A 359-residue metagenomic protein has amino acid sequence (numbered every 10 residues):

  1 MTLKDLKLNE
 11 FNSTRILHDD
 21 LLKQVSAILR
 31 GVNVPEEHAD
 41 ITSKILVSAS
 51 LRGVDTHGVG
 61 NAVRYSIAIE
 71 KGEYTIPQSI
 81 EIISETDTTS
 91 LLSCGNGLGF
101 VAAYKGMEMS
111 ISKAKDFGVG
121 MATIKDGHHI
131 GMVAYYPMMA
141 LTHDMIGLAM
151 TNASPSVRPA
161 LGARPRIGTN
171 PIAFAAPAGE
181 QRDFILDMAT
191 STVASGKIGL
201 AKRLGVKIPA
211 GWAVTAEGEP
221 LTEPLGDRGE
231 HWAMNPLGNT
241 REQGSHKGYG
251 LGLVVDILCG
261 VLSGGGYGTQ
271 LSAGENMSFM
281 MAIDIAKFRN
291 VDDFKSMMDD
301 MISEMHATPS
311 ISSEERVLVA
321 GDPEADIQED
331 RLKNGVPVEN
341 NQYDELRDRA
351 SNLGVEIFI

Functional and structural regions predicted by a protein language model:
T2-H18, L22-I41, V47, D55 (+3 more regions): Acidic, glycine/proline-rich low-complexity segments that act as flexible tails and inter-domain linkers
T2-L21, G31, I257, Y267-I359: Catalytic-core signal marking the mid-to-C-terminal active-site face
H57-I111: Active-site cofactor/substrate anionic-group-binding motifs, chiefly glycine- and Lys/Arg-rich phosphate-binding loops
D87-G179: A generic, well-ordered mixed alpha/beta core segment in the N-terminal half of proteins
D144-S156, V255-A273: Glycine-rich phosphate/pyrophosphate-binding loops and their adjacent beta-strand/loop elements at enzyme active sites
V157-G229: Phosphate/diphosphate-binding glycine-rich loops and adjacent basic-rich segments that engage nucleotide
V206-Y267: Secondary-shell segments that build the walls of catalytic and ion/ligand-binding clefts
